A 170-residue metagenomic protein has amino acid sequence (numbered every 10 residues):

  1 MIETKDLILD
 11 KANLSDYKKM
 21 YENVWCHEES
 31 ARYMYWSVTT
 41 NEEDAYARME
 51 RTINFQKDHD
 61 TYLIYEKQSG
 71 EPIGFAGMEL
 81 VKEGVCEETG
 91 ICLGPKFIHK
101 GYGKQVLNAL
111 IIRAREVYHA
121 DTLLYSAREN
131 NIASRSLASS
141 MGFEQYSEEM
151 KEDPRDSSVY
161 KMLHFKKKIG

Functional and structural regions predicted by a protein language model:
M1-K19, N23-E29, Y65-G170: Acyl-donor (CoA/ACP) binding surface of acyl/acetyltransferases
V24-W25, M34, I53-Q56: Hydrophobic residues in alpha-helical segments
E29-R51: Conserved GNAT-fold acetyl-CoA-binding loop/helix
R32-V38, D58-Y65: A short, aromatic/hydrophobic, helix- or strand-capping loop or linear motif that either lines the entrance/gate
T39, I53, T61, V85-E87: A broadly tuned "polar low-complexity/structure-edge" signature
E50-L63, G74: A short helix-loop-beta-strand connector motif used in the catalytic cores of GNAT acetyltransferases and, in some
